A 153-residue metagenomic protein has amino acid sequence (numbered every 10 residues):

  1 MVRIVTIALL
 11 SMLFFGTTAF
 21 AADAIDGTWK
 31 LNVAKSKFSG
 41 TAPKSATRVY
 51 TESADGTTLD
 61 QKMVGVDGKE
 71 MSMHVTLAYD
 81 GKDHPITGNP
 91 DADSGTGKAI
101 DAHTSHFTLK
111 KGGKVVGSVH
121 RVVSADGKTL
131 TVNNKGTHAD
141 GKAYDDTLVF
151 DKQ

Functional and structural regions predicted by a protein language model:
M1-V5: Positively charged n-region of N-terminal signal peptides that target proteins for export
I7-G16: Bacterial N-terminal signal peptides
F20-Q153: Hydrophobic small-molecule pocket/channel-lining residues, especially in calycin-type beta-barrels
